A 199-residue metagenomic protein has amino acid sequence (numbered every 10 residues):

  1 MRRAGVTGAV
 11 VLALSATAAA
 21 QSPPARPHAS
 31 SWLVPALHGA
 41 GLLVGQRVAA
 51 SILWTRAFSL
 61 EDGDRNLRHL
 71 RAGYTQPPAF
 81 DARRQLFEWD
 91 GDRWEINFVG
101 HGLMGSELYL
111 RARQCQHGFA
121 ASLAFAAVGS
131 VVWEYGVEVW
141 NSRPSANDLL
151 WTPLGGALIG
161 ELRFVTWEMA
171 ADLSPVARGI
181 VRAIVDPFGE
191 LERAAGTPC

Functional and structural regions predicted by a protein language model:
M1-R3: Positively charged n-region of N-terminal signal peptides that target proteins for export
V6-Y109, R113-F119, P175-R178, R182-C199: N-terminal targeting leaders of membrane proteins
R47-F58, Q114, Y135-S145, G160-L173: Short hydrophobic alpha-helical membrane-entry/anchor segments
M104-G105, V137-E168, R178-G189, R193: Alpha-helical transmembrane segments that form the membrane-embedded catalytic/substrate-binding core of multi-pass
H117-N141, P153-A157: Small-polar-interrupted transmembrane alpha-helices in polytopic inner-membrane proteins
